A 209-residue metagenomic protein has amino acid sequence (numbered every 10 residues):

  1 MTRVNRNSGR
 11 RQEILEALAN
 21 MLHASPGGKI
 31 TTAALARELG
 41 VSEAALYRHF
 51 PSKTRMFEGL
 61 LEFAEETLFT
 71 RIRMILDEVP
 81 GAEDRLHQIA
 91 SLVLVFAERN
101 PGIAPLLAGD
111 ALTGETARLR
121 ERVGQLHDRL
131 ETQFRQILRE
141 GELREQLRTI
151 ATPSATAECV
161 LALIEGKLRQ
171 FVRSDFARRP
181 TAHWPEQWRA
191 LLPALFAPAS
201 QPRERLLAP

Functional and structural regions predicted by a protein language model:
N7, L61, E65, L86 (+3 more regions): Amphipathic, non-transmembrane alpha-helical scaffold segments
R10-L18, L35, L60-A64, L68 (+1 more regions): Generic hydrophobic, amphipathic alpha-helix propensity
E13, A24-R55, G59: Helix-turn-helix
A17-M21, L92, F96, L163: Short amphipathic alpha-helical elements of helix-turn-helix/winged-helix folds
G59, R73-G102, P153-V160, S200-P202 (+1 more regions): Hydrophobic alpha-helical connector segments
V95-R135: Short secondary-structure transition hinges
A104-A108, R120, G124, E142-A190 (+1 more regions): Hydrophobic/aromatic-rich alpha-helical bundle segments in the mid-to-C-terminal region
